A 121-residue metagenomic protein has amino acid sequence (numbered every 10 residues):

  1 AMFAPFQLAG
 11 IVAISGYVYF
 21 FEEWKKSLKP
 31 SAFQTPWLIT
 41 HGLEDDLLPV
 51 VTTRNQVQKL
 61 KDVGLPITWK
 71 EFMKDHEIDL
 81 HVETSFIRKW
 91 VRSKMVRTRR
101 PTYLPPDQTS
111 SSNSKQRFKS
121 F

Functional and structural regions predicted by a protein language model:
A1-P5: Short glycine-enriched nucleophile-adjacent loop and the immediately C-terminal alpha-helix near the catalytic center
G10-V96: The feature captures the conserved acid-bearing segment of alpha/beta-hydrolase catalytic domains
V82-F121: Catalytic active-site module of serine/aspartate enzymes centered on a nucleophile-bearing elbow/loop
